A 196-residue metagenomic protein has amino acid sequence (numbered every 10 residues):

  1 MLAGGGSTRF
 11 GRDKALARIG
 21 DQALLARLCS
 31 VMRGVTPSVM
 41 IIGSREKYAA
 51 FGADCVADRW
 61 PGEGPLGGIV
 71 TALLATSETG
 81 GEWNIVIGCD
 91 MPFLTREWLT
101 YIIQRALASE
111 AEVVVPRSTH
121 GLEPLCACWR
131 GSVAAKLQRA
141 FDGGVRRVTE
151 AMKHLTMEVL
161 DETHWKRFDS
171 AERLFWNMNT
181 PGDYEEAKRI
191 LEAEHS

Functional and structural regions predicted by a protein language model:
M1-V145, E150-L174, E185-H195: Nucleotide and nucleotide-moiety/phosphate-recognizing core
